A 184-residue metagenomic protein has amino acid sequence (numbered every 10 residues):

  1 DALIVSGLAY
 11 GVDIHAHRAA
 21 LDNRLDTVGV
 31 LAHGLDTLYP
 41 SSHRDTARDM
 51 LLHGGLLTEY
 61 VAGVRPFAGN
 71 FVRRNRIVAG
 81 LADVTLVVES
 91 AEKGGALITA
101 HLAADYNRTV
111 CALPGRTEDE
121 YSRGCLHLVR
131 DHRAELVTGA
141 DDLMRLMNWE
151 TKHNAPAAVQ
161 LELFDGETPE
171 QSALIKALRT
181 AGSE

Functional and structural regions predicted by a protein language model:
D1-E184: Glycine-biased, small-residue-rich flexible motifs in mid-sequence functional cores and linkers
